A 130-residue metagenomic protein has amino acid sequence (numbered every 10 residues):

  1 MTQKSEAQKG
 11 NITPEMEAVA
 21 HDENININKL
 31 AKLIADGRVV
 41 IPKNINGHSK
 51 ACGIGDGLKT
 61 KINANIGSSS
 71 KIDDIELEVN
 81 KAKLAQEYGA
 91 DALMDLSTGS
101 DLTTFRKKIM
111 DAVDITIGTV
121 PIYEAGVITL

Functional and structural regions predicted by a protein language model:
Q3-G53: An N-cap/entry alpha-helix motif that binds or orients negatively charged groups
Q8, M16-D22, L58-V79, Y123-L130: Active-site mouth loops of central-metabolism enzymes
V19, N46, T98-G99, Y123: Residue-level "edge-of-site" marker
L30-R38, V79-L96: Catalytic domains of carbohydrate-active enzymes, especially glycoside hydrolases
R38-K43, K50-A64, L102-V127: Alpha-helix-loop-beta-strand connector modules within alpha/beta enzyme cores
K61-S69, D91-S97, G118-V120: Short glycine-rich or small-residue beta-strand-to-loop segments that form or flank ligand, phosphate, metal/Fe-S
L77, G89-D91, F105, V113: Ligand-binding pocket scaffold of soluble enzyme catalytic domains
